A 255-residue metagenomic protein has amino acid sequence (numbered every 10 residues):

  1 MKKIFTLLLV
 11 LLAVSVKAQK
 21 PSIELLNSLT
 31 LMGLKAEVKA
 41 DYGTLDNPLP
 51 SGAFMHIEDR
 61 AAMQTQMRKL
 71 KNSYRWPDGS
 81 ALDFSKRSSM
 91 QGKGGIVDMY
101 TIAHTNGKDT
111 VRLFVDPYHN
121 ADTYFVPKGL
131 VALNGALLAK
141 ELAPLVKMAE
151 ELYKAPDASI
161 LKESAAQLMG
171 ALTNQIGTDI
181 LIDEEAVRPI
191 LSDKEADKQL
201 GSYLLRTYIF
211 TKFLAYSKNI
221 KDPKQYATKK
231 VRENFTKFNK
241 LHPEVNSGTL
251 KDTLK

Functional and structural regions predicted by a protein language model:
M1-I4, Q19: Positively charged n-region of N-terminal signal peptides that target proteins for export
I4-A13: Sec-dependent N-terminal signal peptides
V14-A18: Sec/Tat signal peptide C-region and signal peptidase I cleavage site
K20-I96, H104-K255: N-terminal secretory-pathway/extracellular module detecting exported/lumenal segments and adjacent signal-anchor/first
